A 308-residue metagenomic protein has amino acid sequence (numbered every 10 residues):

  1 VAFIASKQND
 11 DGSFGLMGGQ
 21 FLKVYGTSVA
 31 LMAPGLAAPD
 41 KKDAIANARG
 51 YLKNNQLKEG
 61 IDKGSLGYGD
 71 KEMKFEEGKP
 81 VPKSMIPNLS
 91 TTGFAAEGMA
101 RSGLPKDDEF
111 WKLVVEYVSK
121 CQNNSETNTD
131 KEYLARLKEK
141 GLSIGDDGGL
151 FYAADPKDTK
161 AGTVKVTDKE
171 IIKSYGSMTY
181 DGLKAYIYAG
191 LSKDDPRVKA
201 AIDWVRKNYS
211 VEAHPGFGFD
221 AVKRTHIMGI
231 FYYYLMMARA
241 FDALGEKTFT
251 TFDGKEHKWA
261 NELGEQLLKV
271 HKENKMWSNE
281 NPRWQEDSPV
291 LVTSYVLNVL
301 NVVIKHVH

Functional and structural regions predicted by a protein language model:
V1, D10-G50, N54-E116, K120-E265 (+2 more regions): An alpha-helical repeat/solenoid feature that recognizes helix-turn-helix modules
